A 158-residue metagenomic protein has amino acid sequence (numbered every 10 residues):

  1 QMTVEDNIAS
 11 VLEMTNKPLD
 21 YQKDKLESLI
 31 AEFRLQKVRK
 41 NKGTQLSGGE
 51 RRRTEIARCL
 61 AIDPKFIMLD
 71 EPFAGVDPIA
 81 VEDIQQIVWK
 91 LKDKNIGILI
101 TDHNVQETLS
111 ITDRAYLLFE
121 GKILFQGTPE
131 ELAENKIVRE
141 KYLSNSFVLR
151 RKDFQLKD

Functional and structural regions predicted by a protein language model:
M2-S10: Short coil-to-helix segment of the ABC ATPase nucleotide-binding domain corresponding to the Q-loop/switch region
A9, E13, D20-V38, Q85-W89 (+1 more regions): Conserved ABC ATPase "signature" region
K42-L46, E50: Conserved ABC ATPase signature
I56: Hydrophobic anchor residue at the start of the ABC signature
D63: Conserved catalytic motifs of ABC-family nucleotide-binding domains
I67-D70: Catalytic Walker B motif of ABC-type/P-loop ATPase nucleotide-binding domains
